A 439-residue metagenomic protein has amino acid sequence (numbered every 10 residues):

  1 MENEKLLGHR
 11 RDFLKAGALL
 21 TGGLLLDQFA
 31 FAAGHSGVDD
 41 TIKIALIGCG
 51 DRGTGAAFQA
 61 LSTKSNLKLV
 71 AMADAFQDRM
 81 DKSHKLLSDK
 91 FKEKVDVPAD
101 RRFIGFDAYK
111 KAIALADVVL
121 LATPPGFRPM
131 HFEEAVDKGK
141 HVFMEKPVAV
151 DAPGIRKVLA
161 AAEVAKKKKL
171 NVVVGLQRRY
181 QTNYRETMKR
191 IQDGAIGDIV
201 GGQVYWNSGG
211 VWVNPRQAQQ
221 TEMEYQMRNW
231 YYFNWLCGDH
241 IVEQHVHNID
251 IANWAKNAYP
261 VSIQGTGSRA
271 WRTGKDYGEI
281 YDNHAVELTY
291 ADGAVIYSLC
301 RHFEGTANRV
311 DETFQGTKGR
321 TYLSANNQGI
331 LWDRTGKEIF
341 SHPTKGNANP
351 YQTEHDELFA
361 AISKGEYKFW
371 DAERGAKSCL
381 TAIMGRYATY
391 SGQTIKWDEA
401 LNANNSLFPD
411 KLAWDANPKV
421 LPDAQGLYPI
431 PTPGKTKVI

Functional and structural regions predicted by a protein language model:
M1-T21: N-terminal secretory signal peptides and thylakoid transit peptides that target proteins across membranes
L7, G17, G55, E243 (+5 more regions): C-terminal helical cap and adjacent loop that interface with cofactors, partners, or active-site loops
A16-K92, A252, K437-I439: N-terminal Rossmann-like dinucleotide-binding module
G48, R52-G53, K167-V174, R178-G278 (+4 more regions): Predominantly a Rossmann-like dinucleotide-binding segment in NAD(P)-dependent oxidoreductases
K90-L121: A structured beta-alpha segment of the ubiquitous adenosine-cofactor-binding alpha/beta core
V118, P129-Y180, G194: Beta-strand-loop-alpha-helix segment that lines the small-molecule cofactor/substrate pocket of alpha/beta enzymes
T123-G126: N-terminal glycine-rich "phosphate-gripper" loop used for MgATP/nucleotide binding and carboxylate activation
